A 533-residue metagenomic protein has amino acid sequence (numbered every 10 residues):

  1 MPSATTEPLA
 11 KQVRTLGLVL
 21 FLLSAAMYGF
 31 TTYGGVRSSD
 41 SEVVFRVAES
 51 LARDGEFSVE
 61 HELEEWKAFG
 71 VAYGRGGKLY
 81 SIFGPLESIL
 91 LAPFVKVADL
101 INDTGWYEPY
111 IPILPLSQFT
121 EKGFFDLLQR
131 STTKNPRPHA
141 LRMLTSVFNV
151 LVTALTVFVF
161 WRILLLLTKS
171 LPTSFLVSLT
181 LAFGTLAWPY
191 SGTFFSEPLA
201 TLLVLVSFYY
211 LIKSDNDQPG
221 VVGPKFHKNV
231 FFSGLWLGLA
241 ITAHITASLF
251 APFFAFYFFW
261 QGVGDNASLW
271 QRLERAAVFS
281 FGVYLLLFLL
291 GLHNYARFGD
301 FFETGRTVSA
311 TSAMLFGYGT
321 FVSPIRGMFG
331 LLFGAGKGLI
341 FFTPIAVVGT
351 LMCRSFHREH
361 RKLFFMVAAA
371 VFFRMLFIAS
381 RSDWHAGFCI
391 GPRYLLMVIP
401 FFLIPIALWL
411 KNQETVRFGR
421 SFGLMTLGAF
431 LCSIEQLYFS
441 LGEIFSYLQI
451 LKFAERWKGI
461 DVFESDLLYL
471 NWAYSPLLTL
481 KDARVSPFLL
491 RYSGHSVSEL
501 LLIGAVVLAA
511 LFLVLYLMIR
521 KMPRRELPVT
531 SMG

Functional and structural regions predicted by a protein language model:
M1-G533: Membrane-proximal envelope and lipid/glycan-remodeling enzymes
